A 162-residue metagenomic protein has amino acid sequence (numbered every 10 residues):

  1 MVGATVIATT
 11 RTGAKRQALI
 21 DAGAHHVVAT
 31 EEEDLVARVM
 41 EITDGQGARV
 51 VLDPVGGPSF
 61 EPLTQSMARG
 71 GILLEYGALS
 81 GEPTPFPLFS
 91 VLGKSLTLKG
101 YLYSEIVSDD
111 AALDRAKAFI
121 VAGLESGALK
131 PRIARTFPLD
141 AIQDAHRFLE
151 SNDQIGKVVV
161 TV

Functional and structural regions predicted by a protein language model:
M1-S59, D109: Adenosine-nucleotide cofactor-binding segment
L19, V51, L63, I120 (+2 more regions): Terminal peptide-recognition signature
D44, M67-A68, D153-Q154: Short conserved AdoMet
R49-L52, I72-E75, P131-I133: Short catalytic-loop micro-motif centered on adjacent basic/acidic residues
P58-A128, V162: Glycine-rich phosphate-binding loop and adjacent beta-alpha segment of Rossmann(oid) nucleotide-cofactor-binding
A128-R135, Q143-V162: C-terminal capping/lid region of NAD(P)-dependent oxidoreductase domains
